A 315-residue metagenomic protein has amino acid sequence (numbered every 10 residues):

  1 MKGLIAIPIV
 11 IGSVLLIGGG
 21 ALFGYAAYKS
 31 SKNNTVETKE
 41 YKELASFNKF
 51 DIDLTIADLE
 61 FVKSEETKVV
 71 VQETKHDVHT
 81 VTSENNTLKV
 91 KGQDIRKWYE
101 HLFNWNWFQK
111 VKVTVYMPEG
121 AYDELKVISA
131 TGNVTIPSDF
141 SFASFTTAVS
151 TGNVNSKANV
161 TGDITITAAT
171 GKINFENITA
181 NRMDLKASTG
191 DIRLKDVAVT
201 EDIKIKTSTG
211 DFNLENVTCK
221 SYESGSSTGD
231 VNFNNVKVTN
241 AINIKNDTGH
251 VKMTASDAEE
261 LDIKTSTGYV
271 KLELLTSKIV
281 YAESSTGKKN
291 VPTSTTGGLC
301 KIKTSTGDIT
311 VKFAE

Functional and structural regions predicted by a protein language model:
M1-V149, N153-A168, N174-A187, R193-K206 (+5 more regions): Acidic (Asp/Glu) and glycine-rich low-complexity loops/linkers that are typically intrinsically disordered
I203-E260, G268: Eukaryotic tandem repeat interaction scaffolds
